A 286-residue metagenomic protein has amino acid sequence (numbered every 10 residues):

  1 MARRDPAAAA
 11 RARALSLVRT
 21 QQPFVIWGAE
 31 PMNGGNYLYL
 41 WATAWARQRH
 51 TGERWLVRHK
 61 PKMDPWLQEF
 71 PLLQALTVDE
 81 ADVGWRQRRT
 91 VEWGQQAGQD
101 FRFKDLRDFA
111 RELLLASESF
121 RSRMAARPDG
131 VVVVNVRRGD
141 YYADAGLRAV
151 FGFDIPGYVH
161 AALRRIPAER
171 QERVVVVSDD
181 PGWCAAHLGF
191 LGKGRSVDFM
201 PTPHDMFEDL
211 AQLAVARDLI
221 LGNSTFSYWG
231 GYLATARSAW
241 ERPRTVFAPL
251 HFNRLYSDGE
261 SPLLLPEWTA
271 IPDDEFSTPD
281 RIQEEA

Functional and structural regions predicted by a protein language model:
R3-D64: N-terminal pre-catalytic "stem/leader" segment of glycosyltransferase-like enzymes
R19-F24, H59-Q171, E284-A286: Secretory-pathway luminal glycosyltransferase catalytic domains
E30, G34, I166-S257: Donor-binding and catalytic core of enzymes assembling or modifying cell-surface/extracellular glycoconjugates
N33-Y37, R148-P156, M206: Flexible, glycine- and charge-enriched loops at secondary-structure boundaries
A44, Q48, L163, G231-A234: A conserved amphipathic alpha-helix that caps or lines the catalytic cleft of carbohydrate- and lipid-modifying enzymes
M63-D79, W183-G194, S257-E267: Short, aromatic/basic amphipathic alpha-helical patches
L115, F252-A286: Leloir-type glycosyltransferase catalytic cores
